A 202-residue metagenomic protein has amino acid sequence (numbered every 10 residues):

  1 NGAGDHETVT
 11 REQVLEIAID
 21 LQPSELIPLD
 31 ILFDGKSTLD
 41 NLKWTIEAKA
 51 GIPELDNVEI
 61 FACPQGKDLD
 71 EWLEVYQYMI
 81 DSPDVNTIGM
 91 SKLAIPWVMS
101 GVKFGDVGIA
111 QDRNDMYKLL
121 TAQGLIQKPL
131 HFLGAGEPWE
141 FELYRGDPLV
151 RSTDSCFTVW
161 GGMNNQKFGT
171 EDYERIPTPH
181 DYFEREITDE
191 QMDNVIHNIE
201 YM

Functional and structural regions predicted by a protein language model:
N1-E54: Non-catalytic, usually N-terminal nucleic-acid engagement modules in DNA/RNA processing proteins
N1-V9, I60-L73, H131: Active-site mouth loops of central-metabolism enzymes
L15, N114-H131, E137-M202: Alpha/beta catalytic cores of nucleotide-metabolism and tRNA/nucleoside-modifying enzymes
A18, A62, Y144: Conserved, mostly hydrophobic/aromatic
D20, L55, K67-W97: Alpha/beta enzyme core
S24-I27, N57-C63, V85-M90, Q127-H131 (+1 more regions): Structural preference for beta-strand elements that scaffold enzyme active sites
T38-E47, L69-D81, S100-M116: Distinct, well-ordered alpha-helical segments
S82, T87, L93, M99-L130 (+1 more regions): Donor nucleotide-activated moiety binding/catalytic core segment of transferases that use nucleotide-activated donors
